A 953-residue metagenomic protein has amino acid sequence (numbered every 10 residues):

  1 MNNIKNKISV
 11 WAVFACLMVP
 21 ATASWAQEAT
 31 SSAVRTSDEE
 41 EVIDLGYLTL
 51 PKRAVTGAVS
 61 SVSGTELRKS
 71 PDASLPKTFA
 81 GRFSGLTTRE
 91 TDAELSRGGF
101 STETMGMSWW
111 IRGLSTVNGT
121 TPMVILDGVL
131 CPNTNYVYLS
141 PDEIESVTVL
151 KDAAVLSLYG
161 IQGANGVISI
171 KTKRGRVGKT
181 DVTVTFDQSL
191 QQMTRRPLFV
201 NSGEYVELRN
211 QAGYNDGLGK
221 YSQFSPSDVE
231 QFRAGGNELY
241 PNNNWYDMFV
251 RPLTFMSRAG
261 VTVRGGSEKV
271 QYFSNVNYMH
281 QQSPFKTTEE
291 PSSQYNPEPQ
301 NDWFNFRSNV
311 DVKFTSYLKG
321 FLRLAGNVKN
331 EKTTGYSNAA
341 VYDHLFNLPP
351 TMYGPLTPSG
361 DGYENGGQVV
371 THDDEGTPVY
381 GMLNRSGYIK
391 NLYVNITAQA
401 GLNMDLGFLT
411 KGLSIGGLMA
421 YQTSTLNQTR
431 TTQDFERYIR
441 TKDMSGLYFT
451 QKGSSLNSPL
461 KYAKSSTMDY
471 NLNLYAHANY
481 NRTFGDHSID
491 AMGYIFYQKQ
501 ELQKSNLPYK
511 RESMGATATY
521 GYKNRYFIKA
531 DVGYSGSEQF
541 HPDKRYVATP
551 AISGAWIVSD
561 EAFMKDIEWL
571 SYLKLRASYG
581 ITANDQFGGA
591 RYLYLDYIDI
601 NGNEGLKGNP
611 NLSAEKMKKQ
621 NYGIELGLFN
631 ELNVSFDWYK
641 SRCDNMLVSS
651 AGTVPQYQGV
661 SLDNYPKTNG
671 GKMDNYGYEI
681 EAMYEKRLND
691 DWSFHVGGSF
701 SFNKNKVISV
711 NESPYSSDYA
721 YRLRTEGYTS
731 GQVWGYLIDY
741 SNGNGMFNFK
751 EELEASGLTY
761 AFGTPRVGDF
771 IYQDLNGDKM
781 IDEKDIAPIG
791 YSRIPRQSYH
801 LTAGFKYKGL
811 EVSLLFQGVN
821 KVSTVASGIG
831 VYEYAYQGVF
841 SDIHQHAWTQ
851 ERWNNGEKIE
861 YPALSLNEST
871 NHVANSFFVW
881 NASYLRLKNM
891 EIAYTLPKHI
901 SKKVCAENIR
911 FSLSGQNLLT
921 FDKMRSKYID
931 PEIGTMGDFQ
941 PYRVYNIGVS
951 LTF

Functional and structural regions predicted by a protein language model:
M1-F306, G320, W692, Y715 (+1 more regions): Short, small/polar-rich motifs associated with maturation and membrane association, primarily at protein termini
W25-E28, T121, N309-L318, R323-V328 (+7 more regions): Extracellular/periplasmic, surface-exposed regions of secreted and cell-surface proteins
Q27, T36-E39, Q192, G203-V206 (+7 more regions): C-terminal beta-signal and adjacent terminal beta-strands/loops of Gram-negative outer-membrane beta-barrel proteins
P76, Y665-D674, Y715-G735, P788-G804 (+2 more regions): C-terminal extracellular loops and terminal segments of Gram-negative outer membrane beta-barrel proteins
V124, L775, A803-F805: Short aromatic-centered micro-motifs
L130-C131, Q368-V369, Y448, S488 (+5 more regions): Short, solvent-exposed loop/turn motifs
N133-R174, R195-F199, Y240-G260, M279-F321 (+13 more regions): Outer-membrane beta-barrel proteins
T183-N237, Y336-S337, E685-R793, K923: Conserved small-residue
